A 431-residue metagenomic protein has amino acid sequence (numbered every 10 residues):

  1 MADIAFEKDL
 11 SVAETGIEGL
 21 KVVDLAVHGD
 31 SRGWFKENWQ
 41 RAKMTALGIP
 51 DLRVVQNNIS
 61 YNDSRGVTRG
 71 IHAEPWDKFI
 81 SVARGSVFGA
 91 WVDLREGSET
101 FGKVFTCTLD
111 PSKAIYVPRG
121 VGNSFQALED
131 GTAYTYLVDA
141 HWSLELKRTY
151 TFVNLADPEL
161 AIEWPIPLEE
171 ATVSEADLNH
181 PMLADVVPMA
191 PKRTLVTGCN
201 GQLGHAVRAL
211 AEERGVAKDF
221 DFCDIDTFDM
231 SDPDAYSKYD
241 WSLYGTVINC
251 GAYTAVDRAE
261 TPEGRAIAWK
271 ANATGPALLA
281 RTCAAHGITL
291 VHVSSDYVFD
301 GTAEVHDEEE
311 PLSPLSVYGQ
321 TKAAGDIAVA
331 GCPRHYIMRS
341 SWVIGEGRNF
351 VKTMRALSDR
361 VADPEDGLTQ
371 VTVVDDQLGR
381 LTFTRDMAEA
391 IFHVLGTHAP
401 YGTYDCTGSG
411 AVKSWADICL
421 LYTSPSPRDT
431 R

Functional and structural regions predicted by a protein language model:
A2-L109, E129-A133, A140-P191: Non-catalytic, conserved peripheral segments adjacent to functional cores
L195-L210: N-terminal Rossmann NAD(P)H-binding glycine-rich loop of SDR-like oxidoreductase domains
P233-A271: NAD(P)H-binding glycine-rich loop region in Rossmannoid oxidoreductase-like domains and their noncatalytic homologs
T261-V291: NAD(P)-cofactor binding segment of oxidoreductase domains
A266, K270-G275, V298-M338, W342-R348: Catalytic helix-loop patch of NAD(P)-dependent Rossmann-fold dehydrogenases
I327-G379, T384-D386, F392: NAD(P)-dependent short-chain dehydrogenase/reductase
Q377-A388, C406-L421: Substrate-binding strand-loop-helix patch in Rossmann-like NAD(P)-dependent oxidoreductase/epimerase domains
P425-R431: Single conserved hydrophobic/aromatic residue that forms the stacking wall/gate of nucleotide- or nucleobase-binding
